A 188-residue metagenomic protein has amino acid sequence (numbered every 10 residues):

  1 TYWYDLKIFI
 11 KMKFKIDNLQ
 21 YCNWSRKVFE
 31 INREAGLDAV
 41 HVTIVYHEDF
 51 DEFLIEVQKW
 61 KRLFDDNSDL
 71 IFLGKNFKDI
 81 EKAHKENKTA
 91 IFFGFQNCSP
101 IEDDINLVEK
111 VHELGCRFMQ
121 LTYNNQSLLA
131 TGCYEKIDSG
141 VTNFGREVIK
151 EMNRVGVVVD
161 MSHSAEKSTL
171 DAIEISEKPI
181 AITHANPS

Functional and structural regions predicted by a protein language model:
D5-N143, S188: N-terminal hydrophobic targeting/anchoring segments and the immediately downstream early-domain regions of hydrolases
D103-R117, E135-A181: Histidine/acidic residue-rich metal-binding segments in metalloenzymes
A185: Ligand/cofactor pocket segment of small-molecule handling proteins
